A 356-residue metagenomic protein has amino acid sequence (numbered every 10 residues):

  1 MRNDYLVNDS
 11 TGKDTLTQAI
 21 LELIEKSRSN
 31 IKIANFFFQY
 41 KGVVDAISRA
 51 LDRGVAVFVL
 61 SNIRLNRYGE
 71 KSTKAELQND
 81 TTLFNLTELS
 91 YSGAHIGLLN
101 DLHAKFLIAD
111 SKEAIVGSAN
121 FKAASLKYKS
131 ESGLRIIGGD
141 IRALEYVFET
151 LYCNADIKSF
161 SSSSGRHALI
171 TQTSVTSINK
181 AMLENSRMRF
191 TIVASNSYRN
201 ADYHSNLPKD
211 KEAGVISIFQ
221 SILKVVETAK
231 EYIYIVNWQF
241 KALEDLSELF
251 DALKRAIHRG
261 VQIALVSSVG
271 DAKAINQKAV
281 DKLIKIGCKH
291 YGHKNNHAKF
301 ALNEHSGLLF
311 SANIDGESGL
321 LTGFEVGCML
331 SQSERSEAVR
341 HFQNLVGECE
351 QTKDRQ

Functional and structural regions predicted by a protein language model:
M1-H95, D101-L102, I108-Q356: Charged, low-complexity intrinsically disordered terminal segments
